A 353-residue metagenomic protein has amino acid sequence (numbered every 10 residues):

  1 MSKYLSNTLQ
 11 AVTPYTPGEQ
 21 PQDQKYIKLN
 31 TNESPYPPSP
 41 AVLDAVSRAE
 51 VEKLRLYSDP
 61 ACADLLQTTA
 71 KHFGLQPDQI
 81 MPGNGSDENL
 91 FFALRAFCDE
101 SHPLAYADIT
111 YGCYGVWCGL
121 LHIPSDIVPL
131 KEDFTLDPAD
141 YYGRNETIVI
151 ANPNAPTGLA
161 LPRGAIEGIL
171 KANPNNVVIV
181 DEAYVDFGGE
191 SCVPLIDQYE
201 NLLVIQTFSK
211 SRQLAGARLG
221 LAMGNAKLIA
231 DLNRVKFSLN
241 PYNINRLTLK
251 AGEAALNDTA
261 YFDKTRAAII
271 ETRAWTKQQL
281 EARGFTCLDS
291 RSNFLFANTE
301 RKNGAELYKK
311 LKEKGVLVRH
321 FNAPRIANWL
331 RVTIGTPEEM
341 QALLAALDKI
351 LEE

Functional and structural regions predicted by a protein language model:
M1-L56, G143-R144: N-terminal "arm"/small-domain region of PLP-dependent enzymes with the aminotransferase-like
A63-P103, L121, R301: Phosphate-binding glycine-rich loop
Q79, F91-D133, A139: PLP-dependent aspartate aminotransferase-fold enzymes
D126, L130-D186: Active-site phosphate-binding strand-loop segment of PLP-dependent enzymes
G164, K309-K314, R319, A323-E353: PLP-dependent enzyme catalytic core of the Aspartate aminotransferase-like
N201-E281, F285-L288: PLP-dependent aminotransferase class I/II
I270, A282-K314, L330: Conserved PLP-binding catalytic core of the aspartate aminotransferase-like
